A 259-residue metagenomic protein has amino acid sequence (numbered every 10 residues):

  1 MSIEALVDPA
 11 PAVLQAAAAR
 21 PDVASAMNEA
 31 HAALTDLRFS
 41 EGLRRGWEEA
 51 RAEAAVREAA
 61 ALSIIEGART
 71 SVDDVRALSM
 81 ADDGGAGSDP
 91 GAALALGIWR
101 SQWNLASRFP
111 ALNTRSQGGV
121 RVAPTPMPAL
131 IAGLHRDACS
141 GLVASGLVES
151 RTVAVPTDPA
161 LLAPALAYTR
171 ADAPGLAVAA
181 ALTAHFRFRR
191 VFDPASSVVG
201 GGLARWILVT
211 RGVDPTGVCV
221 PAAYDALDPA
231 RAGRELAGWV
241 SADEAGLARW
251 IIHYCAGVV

Functional and structural regions predicted by a protein language model:
M1-V259: FIC/Doc superfamily catalytic core
